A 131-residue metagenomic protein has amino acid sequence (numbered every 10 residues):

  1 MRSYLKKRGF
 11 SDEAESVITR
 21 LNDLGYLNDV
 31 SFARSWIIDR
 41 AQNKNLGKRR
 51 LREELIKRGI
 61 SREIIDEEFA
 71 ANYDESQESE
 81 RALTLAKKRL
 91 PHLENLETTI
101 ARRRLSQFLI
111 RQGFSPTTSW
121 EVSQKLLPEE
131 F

Functional and structural regions predicted by a protein language model:
R2-F131: An alpha-helical, amphipathic repeat domain used for nucleic-acid recognition, typified by the mTERF helical solenoid
